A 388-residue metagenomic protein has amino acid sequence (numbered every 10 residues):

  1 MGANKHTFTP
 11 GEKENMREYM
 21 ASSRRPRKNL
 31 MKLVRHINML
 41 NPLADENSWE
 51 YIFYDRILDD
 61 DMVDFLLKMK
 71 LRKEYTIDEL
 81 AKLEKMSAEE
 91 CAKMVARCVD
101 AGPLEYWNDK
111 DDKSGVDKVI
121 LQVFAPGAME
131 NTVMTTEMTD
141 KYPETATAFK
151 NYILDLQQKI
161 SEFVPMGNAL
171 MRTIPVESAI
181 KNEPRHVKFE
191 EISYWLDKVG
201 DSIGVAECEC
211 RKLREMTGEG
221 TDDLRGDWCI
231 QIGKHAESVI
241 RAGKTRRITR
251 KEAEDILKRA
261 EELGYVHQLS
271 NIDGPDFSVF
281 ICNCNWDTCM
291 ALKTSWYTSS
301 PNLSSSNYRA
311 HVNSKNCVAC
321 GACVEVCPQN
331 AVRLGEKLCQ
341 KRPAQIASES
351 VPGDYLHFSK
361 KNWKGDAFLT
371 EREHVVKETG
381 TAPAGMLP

Functional and structural regions predicted by a protein language model:
G2-Y51: Long, low-complexity, charged/polar intrinsically disordered regions in eukaryotic proteins
R56, M86, V119, L269-D276 (+6 more regions): Ferredoxin-like iron-sulfur electron-transfer modules
R56-V63: Short helix-coil-helix linker/hinge
K70, E74, A101-W107, C289-W296 (+2 more regions): Iron-sulfur cluster-binding cysteine motifs and their immediate structural context in ferredoxin-like electron-transfer
R72-E84: Short acidic, hydrophobic short linear motifs in intrinsically disordered regions
E84-D100: Short amphipathic alpha-helical interaction segments
K113-Q157: Short, amphipathic alpha-helical interaction segments positioned at domain boundaries
L156-R309: Catalytic cores of enzyme domains
